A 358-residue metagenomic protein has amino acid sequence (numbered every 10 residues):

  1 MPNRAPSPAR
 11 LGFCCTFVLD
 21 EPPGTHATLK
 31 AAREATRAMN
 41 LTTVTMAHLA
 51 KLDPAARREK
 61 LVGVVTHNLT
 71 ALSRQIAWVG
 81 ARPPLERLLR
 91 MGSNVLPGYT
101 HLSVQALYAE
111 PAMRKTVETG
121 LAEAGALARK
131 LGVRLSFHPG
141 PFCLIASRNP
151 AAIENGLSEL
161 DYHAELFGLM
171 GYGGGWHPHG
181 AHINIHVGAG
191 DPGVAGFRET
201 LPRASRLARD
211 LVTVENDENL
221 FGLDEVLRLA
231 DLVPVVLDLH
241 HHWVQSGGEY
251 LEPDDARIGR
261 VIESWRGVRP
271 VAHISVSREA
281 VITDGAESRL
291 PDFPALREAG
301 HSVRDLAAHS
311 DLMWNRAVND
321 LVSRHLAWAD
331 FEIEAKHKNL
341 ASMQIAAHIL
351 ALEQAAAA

Functional and structural regions predicted by a protein language model:
M1-R134, C143-L157, D161, E165-H177 (+4 more regions): Alpha/beta catalytic barrel-like cores
G92, H186-G188, V214-D217, L237-L239 (+2 more regions): Short His-Asn-centered micro-motif
S136, F142-C143, H179-H186: A short beta-strand-loop-alpha-helix capping motif that often carries His-Thr
H138, D238, F331: Conserved, mostly hydrophobic/aromatic
H182-R203, A208-D217, F221: Loop-centered beta-sheet repeat module
S205-D210, A230-V236: Glycine-enriched alpha-helix->loop->beta-strand junction motifs that scaffold or abut catalytic
N219-G222, H240-V244: Short acidic, Gly/Ser-rich segments with clustered Asp/Glu that frequently serve as metal-coordination loops in enzyme
V236, H240-H242, R257-I258: Catalytic-core regions of glycoside hydrolase
